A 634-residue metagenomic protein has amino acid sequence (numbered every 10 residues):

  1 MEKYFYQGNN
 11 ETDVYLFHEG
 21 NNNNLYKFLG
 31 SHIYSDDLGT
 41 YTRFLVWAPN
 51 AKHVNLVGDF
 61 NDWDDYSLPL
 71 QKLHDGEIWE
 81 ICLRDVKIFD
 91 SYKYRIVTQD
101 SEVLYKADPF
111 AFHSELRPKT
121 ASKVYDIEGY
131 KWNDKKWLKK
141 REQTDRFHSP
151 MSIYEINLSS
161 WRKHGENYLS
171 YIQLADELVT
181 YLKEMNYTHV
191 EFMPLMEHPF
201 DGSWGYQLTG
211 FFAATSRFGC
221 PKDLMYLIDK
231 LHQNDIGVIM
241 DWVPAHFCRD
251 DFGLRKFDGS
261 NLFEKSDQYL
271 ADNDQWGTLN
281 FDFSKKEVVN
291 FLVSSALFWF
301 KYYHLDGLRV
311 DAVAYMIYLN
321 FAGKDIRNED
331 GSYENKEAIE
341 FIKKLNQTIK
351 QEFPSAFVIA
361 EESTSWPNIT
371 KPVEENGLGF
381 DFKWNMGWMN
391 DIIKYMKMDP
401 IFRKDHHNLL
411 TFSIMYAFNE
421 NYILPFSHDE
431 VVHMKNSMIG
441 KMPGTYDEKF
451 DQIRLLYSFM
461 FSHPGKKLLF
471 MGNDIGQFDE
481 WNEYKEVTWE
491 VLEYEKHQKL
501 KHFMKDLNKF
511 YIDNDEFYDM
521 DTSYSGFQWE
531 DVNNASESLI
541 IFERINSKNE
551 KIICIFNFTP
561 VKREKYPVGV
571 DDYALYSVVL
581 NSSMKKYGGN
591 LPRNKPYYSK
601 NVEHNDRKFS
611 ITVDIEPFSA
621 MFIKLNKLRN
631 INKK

Functional and structural regions predicted by a protein language model:
M1-R43, Q71-E155, S160-E166, Q173 (+1 more regions): The feature marks proteins involved in alpha-glucan
E19, S114-L158, Y181, K394-R454 (+2 more regions): Glycine-rich phosphate/pyrophosphate-binding loop and adjacent beta-alpha nucleotide/cofactor-binding cores
V46, Y94, I156, L182 (+12 more regions): Conserved, mostly hydrophobic/aromatic
W47-V54, D571-A574: Short proline/glycine-enriched turn/loop motifs at strand-loop junctions of beta-rich domains
I88-Y92, K595-K634: C-terminal beta-strand-rich structural cap/linker in extracellular carbohydrate-active enzymes
E115, K135-M151, N157-E334: Substrate-binding/active-site clefts of carbohydrate-active enzymes
P118, H304-D306, F321-Y484, I512 (+3 more regions): Conserved alpha/beta catalytic core and glycan-binding cleft of carbohydrate-active enzymes
K496-F517: Catalytic cores of secreted or luminal carbohydrate-active enzymes
